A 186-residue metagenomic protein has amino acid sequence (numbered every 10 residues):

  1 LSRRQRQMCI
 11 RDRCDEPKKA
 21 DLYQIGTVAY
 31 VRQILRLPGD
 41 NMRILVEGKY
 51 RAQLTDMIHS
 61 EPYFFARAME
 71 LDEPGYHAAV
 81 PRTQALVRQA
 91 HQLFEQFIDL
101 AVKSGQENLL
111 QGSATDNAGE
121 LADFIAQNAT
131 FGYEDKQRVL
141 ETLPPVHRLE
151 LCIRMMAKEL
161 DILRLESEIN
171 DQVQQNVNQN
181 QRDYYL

Functional and structural regions predicted by a protein language model:
Q7, R11-Y185: N-terminal low-complexity, acidic/polar interaction/targeting segments
